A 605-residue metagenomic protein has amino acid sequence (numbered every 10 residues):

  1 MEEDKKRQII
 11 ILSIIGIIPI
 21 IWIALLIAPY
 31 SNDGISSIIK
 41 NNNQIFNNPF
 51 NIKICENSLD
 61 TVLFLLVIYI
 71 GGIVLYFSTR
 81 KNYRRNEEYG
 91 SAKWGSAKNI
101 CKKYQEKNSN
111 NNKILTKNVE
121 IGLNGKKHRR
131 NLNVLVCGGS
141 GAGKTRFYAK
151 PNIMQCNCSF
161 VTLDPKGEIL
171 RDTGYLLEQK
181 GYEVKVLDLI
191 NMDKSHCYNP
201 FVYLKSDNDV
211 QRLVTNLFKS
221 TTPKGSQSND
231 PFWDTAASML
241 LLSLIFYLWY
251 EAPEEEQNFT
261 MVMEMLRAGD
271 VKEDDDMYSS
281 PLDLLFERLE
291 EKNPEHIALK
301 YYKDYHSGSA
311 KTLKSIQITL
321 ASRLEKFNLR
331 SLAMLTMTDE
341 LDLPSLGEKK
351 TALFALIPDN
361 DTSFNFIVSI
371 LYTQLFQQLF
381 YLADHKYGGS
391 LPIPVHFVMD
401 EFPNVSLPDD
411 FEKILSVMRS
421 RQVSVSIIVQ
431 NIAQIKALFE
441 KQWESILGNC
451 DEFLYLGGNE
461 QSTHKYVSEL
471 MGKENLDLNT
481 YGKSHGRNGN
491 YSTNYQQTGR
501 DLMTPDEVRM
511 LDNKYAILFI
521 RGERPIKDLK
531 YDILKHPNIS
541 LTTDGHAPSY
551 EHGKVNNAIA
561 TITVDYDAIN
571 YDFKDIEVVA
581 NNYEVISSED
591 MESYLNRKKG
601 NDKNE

Functional and structural regions predicted by a protein language model:
M1-A142, R146-A149, D193, S484-H485 (+2 more regions): Basic- and hydrophobic-enriched, low-structure N-terminal and domain-boundary segments that flank ATP-binding catalytic
Y89-G95, L534, I539-P548: Cytosolic juxtamembrane regulatory segments of membrane proteins
I114-L123, M337, Y381, A437: Short gly/ser/thr-rich secondary-structure transition/capping motifs
R130-V423, L438, Q442, D506-K527 (+1 more regions): P-loop NTPase motor domains
L176-L177, P200-Y203, K441-S445, E469-E474 (+1 more regions): Short secondary-structure boundary/capping segments
I357, D361, E401, V429 (+3 more regions): Short loop or secondary-structure boundary microenvironments that flank and position key functional residues
L415-V417, R421-I517: Conserved ATP-driven motor cores of ASCE-family P-loop NTPases powering translocation/secretion/packaging/pilus
